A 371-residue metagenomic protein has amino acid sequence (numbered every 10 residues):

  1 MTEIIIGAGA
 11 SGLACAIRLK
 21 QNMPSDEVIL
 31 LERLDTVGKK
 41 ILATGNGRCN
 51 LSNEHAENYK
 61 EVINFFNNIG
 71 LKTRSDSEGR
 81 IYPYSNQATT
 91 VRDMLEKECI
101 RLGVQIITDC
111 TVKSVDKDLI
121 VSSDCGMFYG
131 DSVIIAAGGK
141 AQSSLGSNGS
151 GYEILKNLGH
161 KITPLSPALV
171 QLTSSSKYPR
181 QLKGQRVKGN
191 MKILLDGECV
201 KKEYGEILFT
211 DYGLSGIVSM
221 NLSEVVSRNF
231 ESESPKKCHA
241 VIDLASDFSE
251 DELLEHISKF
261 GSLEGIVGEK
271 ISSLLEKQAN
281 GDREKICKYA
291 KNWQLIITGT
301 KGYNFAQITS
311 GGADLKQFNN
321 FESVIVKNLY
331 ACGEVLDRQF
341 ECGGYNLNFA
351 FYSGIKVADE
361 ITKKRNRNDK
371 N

Functional and structural regions predicted by a protein language model:
M1-S11: Beta1/beta-strand and adjacent pyrophosphate-binding region of the FAD-binding site in flavoprotein oxidoreductases
I4, K20-A43: Glycine-rich FAD pyrophosphate-binding loop
I4-I6, L31, V112, F128-S147 (+4 more regions): Short hydrophobic core segments
R33-Q105, C110: Conserved N-terminal/central alpha/beta ligand/cofactor-binding core
T36-V37, A43, K161-P164, T173-G281: An anion/pyrophosphate-binding glycine-rich loop and adjacent beta-alpha core in soluble alpha-beta enzymes
I107-T108, E269-Q339: A glycine-rich dinucleotide-binding beta-alpha-beta segment and adjacent secondary-structure elements that constitute
T108-L119: A conserved short coil-to-beta-strand element within the FAD-binding core of flavoproteins
A141-L158, D337-R365: A conserved FAD-binding loop/helix module that cradles the flavin
